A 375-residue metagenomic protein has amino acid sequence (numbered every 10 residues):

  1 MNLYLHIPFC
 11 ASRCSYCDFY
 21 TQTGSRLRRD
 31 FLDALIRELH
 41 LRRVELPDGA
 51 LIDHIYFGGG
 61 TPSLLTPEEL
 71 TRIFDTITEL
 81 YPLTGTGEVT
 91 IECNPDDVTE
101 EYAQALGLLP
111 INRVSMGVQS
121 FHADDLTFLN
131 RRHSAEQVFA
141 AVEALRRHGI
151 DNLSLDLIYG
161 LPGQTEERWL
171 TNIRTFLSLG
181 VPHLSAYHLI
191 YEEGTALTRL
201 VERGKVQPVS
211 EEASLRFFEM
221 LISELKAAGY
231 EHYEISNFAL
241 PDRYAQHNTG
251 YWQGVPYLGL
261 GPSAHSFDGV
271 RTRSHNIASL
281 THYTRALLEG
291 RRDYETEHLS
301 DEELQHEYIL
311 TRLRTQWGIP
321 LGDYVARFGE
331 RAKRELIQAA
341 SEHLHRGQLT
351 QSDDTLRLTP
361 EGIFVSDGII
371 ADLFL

Functional and structural regions predicted by a protein language model:
M1, T21-E45, A50-E330: C-terminal scaffold of the Radical SAM
M1-I7: Immediate flanking context of iron-sulfur cluster ligation sites
P8-F19: Local cysteine-cluster metal-coordination motifs and their immediate loop/turn environment, predominantly Fe-S cluster
E330-E342: Short amphipathic alpha-helical interaction segments
H345-D354: A short, conserved structural fragment
T355-T359: Minor-groove-contacting beta-hairpin "wing" of winged helix-turn-helix DNA-binding domains
E361-L375: Short, amphipathic alpha-helical interaction segments positioned at domain boundaries
